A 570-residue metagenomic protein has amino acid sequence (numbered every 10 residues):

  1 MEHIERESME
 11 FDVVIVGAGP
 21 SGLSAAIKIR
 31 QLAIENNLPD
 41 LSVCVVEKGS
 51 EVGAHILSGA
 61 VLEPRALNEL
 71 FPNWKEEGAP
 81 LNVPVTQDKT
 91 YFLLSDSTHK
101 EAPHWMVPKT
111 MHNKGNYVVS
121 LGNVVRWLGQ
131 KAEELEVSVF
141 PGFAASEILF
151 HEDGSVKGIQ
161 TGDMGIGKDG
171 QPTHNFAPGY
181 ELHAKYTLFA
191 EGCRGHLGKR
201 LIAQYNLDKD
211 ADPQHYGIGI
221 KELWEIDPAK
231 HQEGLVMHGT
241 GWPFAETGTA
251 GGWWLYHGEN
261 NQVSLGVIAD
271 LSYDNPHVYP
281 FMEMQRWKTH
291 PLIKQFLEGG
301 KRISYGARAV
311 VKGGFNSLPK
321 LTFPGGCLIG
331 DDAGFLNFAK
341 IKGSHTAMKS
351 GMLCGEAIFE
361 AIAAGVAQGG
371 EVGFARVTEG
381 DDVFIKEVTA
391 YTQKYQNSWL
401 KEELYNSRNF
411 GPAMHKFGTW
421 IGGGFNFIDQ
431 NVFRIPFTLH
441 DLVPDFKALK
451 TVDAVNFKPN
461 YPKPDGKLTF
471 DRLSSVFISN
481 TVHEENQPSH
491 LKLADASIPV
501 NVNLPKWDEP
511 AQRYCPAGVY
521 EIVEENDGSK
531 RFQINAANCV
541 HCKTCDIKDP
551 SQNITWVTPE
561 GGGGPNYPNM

Functional and structural regions predicted by a protein language model:
V13-C44: N-terminal Rossmann-like FAD-binding beta1-loop-alpha1 element of flavoenzymes
L38-P39, G122, R126-W127, K131-Q295 (+2 more regions): Predominantly flavin-linked oxidoreductase catalytic cores and closely associated redox partners
D40-L41, V46-S97: N-terminal FAD cofactor-binding segment of flavoenzymes
K100-L121, Q130, G158, I268-D270: Helix-loop-beta segment of a Rossmann-like dinucleotide-binding subdomain
A307-F338, S475-N486, P499-Y514, E521: FAD-binding beta-loop-beta segment adjacent to the flavin cofactor pocket
G334-K340, M352, E356-H415, Q533-N535 (+1 more regions): Active-site-proximal substrate-binding core of FAD-dependent oxidoreductases
M414-K467: C-terminal auxiliary extensions adjacent to catalytic cores
P505-A537, K543-N566: Iron-sulfur cluster-binding cysteine motifs and their immediate structural context in ferredoxin-like electron-transfer
